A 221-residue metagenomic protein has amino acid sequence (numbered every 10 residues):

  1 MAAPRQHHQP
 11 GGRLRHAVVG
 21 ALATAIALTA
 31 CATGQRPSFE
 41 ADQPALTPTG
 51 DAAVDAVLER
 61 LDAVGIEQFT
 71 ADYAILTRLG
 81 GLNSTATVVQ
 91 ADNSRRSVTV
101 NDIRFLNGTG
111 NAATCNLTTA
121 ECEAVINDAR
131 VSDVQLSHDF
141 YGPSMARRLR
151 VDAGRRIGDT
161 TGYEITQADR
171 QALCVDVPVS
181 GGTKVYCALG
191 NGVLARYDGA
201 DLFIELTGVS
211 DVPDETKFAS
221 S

Functional and structural regions predicted by a protein language model:
A2-N93, N127, S221: N-terminal leader/targeting segments and the immediate start of mature chains
T29, A113, A120, A172-L173 (+1 more regions): Extracellular secreted precursors and ectodomains with disulfide-bonded cysteine-rich loops/domains
G65-A74, A91-V98, A168-D176, N191-R196: Short, hydrophobic/aromatic-rich segments at coil-to-beta transitions
I75-T77, T99-D102, T114-T118, V179 (+1 more regions): Beta-turn initiation residues at beta-strand->coil junctions
T87-G142, L206: An acidic-aromatic
Q90, L106-G108, D159-T161, V185-G190 (+1 more regions): Aromatic-rich beta-strand edge motifs centered on tyrosine
H138-G199: Extended beta-strand-rich segments in extracellular/periplasmic secretory proteins, especially within noncatalytic
D198-S221: Edge beta-strand at a domain terminus
